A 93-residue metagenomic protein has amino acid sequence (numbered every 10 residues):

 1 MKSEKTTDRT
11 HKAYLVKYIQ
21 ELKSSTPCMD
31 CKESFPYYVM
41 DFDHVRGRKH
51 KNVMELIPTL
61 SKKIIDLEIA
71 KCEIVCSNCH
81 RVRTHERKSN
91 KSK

Functional and structural regions predicted by a protein language model:
M1-K93: Contiguous alpha-helical segments
